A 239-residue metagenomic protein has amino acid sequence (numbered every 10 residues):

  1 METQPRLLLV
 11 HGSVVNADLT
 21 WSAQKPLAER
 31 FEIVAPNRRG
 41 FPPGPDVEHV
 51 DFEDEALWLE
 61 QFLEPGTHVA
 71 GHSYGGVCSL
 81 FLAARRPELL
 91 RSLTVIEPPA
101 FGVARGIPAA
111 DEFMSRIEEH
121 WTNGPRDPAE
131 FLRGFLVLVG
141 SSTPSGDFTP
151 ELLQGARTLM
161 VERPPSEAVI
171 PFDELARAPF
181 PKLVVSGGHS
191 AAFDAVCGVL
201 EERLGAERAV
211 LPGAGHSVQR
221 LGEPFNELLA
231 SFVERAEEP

Functional and structural regions predicted by a protein language model:
M1-P45: Conserved HGGG/HGGXW glycine-rich cap/lid loop of the alpha/beta-hydrolase fold
E32-H68: Active-site loop/oxyanion-hole signature of alpha/beta-hydrolase fold enzymes
V69-G71, I96: Short beta-strand immediately N-terminal to the catalytic nucleophile in serine-hydrolase-like folds
G71-G75, S79: Gly/Ala-rich beta-loop-alpha elbow adjacent to hydrolase catalytic centers
A84-T122: Flexible "cap/lid" loop of the alpha/beta hydrolase fold
P125-M160: Conserved alpha/beta-hydrolase catalytic His-Asp/Glu region
F148-G213: Conserved serine/cysteine hydrolase catalytic core
L204-P239: Catalytic active-site module of serine/aspartate enzymes centered on a nucleophile-bearing elbow/loop
